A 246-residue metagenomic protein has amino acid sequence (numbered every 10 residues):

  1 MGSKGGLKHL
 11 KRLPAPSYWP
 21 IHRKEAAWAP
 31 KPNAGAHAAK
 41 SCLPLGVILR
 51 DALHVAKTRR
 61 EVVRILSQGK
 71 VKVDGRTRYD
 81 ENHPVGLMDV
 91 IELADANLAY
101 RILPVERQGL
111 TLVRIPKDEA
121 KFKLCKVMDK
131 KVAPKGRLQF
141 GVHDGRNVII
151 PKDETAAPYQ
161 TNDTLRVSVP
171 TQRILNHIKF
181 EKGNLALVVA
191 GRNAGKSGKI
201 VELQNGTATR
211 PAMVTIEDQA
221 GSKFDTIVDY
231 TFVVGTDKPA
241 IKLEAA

Functional and structural regions predicted by a protein language model:
M1-A246: Ferredoxin-like alpha/beta domains used as RNA- or RNAP-binding modules
